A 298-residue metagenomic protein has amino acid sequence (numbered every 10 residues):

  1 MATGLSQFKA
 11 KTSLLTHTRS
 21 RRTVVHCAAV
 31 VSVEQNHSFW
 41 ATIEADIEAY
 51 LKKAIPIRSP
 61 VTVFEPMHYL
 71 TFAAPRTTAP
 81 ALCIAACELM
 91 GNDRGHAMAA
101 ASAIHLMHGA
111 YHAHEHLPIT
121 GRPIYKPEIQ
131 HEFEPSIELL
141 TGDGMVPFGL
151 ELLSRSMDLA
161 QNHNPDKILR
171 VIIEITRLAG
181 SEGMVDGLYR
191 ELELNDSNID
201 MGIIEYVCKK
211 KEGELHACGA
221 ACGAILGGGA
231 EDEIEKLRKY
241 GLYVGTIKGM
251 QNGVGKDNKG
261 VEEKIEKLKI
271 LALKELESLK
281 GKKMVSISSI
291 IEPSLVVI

Functional and structural regions predicted by a protein language model:
M1-I298: All-alpha prenyltransferase/terpene-synthase fold signal
